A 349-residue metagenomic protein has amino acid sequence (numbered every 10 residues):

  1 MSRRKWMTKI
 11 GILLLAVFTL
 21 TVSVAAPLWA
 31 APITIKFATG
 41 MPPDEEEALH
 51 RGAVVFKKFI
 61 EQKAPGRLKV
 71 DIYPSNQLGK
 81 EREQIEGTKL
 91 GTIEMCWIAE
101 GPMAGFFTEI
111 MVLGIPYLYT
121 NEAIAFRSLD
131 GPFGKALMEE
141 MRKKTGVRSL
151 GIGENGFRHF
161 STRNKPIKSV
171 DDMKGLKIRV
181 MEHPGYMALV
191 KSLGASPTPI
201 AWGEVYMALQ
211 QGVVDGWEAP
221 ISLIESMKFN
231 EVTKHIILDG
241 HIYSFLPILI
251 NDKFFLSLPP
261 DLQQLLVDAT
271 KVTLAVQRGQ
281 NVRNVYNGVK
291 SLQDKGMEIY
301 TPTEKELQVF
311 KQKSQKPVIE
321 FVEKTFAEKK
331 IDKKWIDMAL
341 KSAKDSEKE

Functional and structural regions predicted by a protein language model:
M1-T8: N-terminal secretory signal peptides that target proteins for export/translocation
W6, A16, Q312-K313: Short, solvent-exposed linear motifs at loop/edge-of-secondary-structure regions
M7, L28-W29: Short, aromatic- and cysteine-enriched interfacial helices/patches that mediate contacts at lipid membranes
K9, L14, T303-K305: Surface-exposed binding/hinge segments that line and control ligand-binding clefts or catalytic entry sites
G11-V24: Bacterial N-terminal signal peptides
W29-A125, F133, E139-E349: N-terminal secretory/targeting leader peptides
